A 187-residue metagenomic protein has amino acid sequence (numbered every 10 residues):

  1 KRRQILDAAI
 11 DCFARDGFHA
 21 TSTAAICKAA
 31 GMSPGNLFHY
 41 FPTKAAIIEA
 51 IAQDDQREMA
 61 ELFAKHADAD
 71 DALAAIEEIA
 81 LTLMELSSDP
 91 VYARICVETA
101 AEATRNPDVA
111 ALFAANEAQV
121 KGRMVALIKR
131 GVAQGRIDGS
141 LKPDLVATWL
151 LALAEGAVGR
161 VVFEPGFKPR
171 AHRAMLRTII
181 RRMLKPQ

Functional and structural regions predicted by a protein language model:
Q4, A8, C12-A46, A50: Helix-turn-helix
D11, R15, T43, K65 (+6 more regions): Conserved amphipathic alpha-helical interaction elements at protein-protein interfaces in regulatory, energy-coupling
C12, E58, L86, R123 (+1 more regions): Short alpha-helical functional segments enriched in proximate histidine and acidic residues
A46-I47, I79-L86, A111-A118, F163: A ubiquitous short alpha-helical element
A50, E61-A93, P143-L150, R173: Hydrophobic alpha-helical connector segments
Q53-M59: Short, basic, alpha-helical segments at the C-terminal edge of helix-turn-helix-like DNA-binding modules
A75, S87-A111: Amphipathic alpha-helical segments used for helix-helix packing
V109-A114, A118, V132-I180: Hydrophobic/aromatic-rich alpha-helical bundle segments in the mid-to-C-terminal region
